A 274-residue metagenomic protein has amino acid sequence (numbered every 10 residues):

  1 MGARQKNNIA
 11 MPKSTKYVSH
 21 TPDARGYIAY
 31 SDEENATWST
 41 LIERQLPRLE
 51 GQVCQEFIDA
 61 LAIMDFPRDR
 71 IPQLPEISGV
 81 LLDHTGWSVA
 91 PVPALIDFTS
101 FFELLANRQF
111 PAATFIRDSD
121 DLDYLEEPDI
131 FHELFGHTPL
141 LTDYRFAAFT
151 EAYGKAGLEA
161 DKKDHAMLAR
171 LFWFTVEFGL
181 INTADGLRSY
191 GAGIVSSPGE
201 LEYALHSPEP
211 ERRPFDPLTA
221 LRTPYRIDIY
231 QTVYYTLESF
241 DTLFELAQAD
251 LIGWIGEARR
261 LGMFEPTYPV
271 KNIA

Functional and structural regions predicted by a protein language model:
M1-G2, E177, S189, R260: Intrinsically disordered, low-complexity segments enriched in small/polar residues
G2-L141, T219-R222, Y230-A274: The feature captures two recurrent sequence modes
D120-Y124, P128-L246: A contiguous, surface-oriented mixed alpha/beta subdomain in the mid-to-C-terminal portion of proteins that forms
